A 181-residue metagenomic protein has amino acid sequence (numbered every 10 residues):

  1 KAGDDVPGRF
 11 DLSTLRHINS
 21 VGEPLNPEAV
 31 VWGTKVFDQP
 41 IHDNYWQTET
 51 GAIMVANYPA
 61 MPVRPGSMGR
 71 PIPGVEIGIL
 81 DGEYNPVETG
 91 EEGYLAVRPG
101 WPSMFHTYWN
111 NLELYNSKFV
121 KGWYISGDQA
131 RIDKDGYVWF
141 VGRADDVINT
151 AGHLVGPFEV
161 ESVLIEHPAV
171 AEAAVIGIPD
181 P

Functional and structural regions predicted by a protein language model:
A2-R64, E76, E83-P86: Gly/Ser/Thr-rich phosphate-binding loop
T14, G74, A169-E172: Glycine-centered tight turns that cap/initiate beta-strands
G22, W46, G69, D128 (+1 more regions): Active-site glycine-centered loops adjacent to acidic/histidine catalytic or metal-binding residues that shape
V31, G66, E113, S162: Active-site phosphate/pyrophosphate- and oxyanion-stabilizing loops and adjacent acidic/basic residues in soluble
P71-G74, N85-S117, H153-V155: Conserved ATP/PPi-binding loop(s) of AMP-dependent carboxylate-activating enzymes
E76, D81-N85, E92, K134-D135 (+2 more regions): Residue-level recognition of short loop/turn positions
W101, T107, Q129-P181: AMP-binding/adenylate-forming catalytic core of the ANL superfamily
